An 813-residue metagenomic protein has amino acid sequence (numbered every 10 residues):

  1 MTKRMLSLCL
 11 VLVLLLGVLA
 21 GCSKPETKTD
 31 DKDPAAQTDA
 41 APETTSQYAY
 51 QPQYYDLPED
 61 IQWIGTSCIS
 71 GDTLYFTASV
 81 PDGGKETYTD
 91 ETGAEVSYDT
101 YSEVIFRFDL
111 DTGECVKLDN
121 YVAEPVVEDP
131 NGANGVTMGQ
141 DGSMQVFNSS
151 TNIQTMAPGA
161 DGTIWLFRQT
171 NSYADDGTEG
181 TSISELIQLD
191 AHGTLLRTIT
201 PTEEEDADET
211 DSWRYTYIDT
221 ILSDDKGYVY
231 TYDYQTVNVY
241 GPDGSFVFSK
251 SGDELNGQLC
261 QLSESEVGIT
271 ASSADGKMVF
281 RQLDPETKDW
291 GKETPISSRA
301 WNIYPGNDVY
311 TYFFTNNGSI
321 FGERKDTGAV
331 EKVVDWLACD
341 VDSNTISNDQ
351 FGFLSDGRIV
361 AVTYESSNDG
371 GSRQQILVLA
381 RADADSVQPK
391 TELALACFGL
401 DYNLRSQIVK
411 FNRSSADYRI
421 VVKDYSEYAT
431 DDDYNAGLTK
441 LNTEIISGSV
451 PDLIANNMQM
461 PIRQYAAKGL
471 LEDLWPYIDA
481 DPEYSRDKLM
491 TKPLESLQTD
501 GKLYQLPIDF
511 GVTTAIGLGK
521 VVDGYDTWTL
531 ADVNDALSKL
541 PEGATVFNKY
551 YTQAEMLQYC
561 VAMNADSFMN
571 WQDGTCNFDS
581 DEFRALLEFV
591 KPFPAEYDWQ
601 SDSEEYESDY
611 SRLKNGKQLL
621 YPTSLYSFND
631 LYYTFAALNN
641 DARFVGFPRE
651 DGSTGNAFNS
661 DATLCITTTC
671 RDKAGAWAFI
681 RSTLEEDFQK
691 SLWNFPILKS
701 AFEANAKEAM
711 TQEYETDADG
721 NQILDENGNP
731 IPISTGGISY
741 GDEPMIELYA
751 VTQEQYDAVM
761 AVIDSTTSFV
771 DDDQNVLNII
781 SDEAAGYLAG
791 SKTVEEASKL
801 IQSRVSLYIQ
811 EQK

Functional and structural regions predicted by a protein language model:
S23-E26, D30-F106, L110-C115, M156 (+9 more regions): Conserved N-terminal structural module of periplasmic/extracytoplasmic solute-binding proteins
D109, D190-H192, L196, Q498-E604 (+2 more regions): Helix-loop-helix "hinge/cap" segment bordering the ligand-binding cleft or interdomain interface
R419-L489, Q498, R612-L620, A636-A637: Extracytoplasmic "Venus flytrap"/periplasmic binding protein-like
Q459-T514, D526-D532, A642-P648: Hinge/lid segment of periplasmic solute-binding proteins
W475-K488, D566-L587, G646-A657, G790: Short, solvent-exposed loop/beta-turn-alpha elements that line the ligand-binding surface or hinge of extracytoplasmic
E542, R681-T711: Periplasmic-binding protein-like
E588, F593-A678, S700, A704: Extracytoplasmic/periplasmic substrate-binding proteins
E726-V805: C-terminal capping/gating helix-and-loop segments adjacent to ligand/active sites or protein-protein/ligand interfaces
